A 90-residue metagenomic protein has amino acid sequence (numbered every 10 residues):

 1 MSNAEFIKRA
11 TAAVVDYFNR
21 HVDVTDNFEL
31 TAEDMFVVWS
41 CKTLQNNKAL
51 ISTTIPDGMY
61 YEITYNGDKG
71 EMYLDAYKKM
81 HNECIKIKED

Functional and structural regions predicted by a protein language model:
M1-V22: N-terminal trafficking/processing presequences and adjacent post-cleavage segments of proteins routed to secretion
S2, T31, K86-K88: Serine/threonine-rich low-complexity intrinsically disordered regions
V14, T25-D26, N47, I85: Amphipathic alpha-helical interaction segments
V14-V15, V22-V24, V37-V38, I55: Extended aliphatic helical segments
N19-A32: Compositionally biased, intrinsically disordered low-complexity regions enriched for acidic
D34-E71: Amphipathic, interaction-prone secondary-structure segments
K69-D90: A short, surface-exposed interaction/processing loop segment used at functional sites
